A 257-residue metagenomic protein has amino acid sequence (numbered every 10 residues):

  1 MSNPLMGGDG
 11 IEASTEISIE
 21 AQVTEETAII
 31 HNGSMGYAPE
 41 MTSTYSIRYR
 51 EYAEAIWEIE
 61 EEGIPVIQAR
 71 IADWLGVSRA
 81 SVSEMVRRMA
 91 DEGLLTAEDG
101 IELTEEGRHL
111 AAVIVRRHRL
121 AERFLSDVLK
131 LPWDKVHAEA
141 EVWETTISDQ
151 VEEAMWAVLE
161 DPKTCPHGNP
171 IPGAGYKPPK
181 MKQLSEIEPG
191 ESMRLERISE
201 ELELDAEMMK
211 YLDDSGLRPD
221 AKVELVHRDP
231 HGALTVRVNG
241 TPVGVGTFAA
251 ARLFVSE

Functional and structural regions predicted by a protein language model:
I29-A53: Short alpha-helical segments that sit at the start of domains
N32-G33, T145-A251: Mid-protein regulatory/catalytic core that forms ligand/cofactor-binding pockets and protein-protein interaction
E62-R70: Short acidic, hydrophobic short linear motifs in intrinsically disordered regions
A80: Key DNA-contact positions within bacterial/archaeal DNA-binding proteins
A90-D99: A short, conserved structural fragment
D99-H118: Basic, amphipathic "hinge/linker" alpha-helix immediately C-terminal to the N-terminal HTH DNA-binding motif
